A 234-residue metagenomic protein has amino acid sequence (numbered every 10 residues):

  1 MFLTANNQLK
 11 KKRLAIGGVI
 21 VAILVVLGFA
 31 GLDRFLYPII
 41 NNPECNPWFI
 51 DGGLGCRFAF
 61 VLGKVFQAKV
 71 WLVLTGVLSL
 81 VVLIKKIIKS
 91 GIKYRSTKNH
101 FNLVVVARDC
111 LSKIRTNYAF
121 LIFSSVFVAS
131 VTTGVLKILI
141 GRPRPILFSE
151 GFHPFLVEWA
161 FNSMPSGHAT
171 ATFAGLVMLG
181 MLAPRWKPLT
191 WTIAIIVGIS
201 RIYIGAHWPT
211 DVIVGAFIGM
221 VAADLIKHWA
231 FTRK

Functional and structural regions predicted by a protein language model:
F2-V81, I88-F101, I138-L156: N-terminal transmembrane-helix/juxtamembrane module of multi-pass inner/ER membrane proteins
N6-K10, G53-F60, V106-I114, Y118 (+1 more regions): Membrane-helix interfacial "entry" motifs
Q8, K12-A15, K85, S149-K234: Membrane-embedded catalytic cores of phosphoryl/pyrophosphoryl-handling enzymes
G18-A22, I122, V126-S130, A216 (+1 more regions): Alpha-helical transmembrane spans of integral membrane proteins, capturing the lipid-embedded, hydrophobic core of TM
I20, G63-W71, F120, S124 (+2 more regions): Alpha-helical transmembrane segments of integral membrane proteins, emphasizing hydrophobic/aromatic residues
D33, T132, L136, A222-A230: Alpha-helical membrane-inserting segments
P38, S90-M181, P188, A194: Membrane-interface loops
